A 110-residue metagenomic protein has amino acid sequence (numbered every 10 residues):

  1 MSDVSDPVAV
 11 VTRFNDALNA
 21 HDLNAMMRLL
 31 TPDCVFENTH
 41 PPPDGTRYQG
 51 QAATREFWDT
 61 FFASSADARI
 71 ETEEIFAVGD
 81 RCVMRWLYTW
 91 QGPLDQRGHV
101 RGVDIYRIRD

Functional and structural regions predicted by a protein language model:
M1-D33: Short, low-complexity N-terminal intrinsically disordered segments enriched in polar/charged residues
M1-D6, D22, R55-D110: A beta-strand edge to alpha-helix "cap/lid" segment located at domain peripheries
V8, Q51-A52: Non-membrane alpha-helical structural segments and their capping/turn regions in soluble enzymes
A25, A52-A53: An acidic, carboxylate-rich microenvironment
A25, F36, A77: Active-site micro-motifs of SAM-dependent methyltransferase domains
M27, E37-N38, I70-E71: Short, hydrophobic secondary-structure boundary micro-motifs
V35-Y48: A short gly/proline-enriched turn/hairpin at secondary-structure junctions
T46-Q49, L94-Q96: Short, solvent-exposed loop/turn segments at secondary-structure boundaries
